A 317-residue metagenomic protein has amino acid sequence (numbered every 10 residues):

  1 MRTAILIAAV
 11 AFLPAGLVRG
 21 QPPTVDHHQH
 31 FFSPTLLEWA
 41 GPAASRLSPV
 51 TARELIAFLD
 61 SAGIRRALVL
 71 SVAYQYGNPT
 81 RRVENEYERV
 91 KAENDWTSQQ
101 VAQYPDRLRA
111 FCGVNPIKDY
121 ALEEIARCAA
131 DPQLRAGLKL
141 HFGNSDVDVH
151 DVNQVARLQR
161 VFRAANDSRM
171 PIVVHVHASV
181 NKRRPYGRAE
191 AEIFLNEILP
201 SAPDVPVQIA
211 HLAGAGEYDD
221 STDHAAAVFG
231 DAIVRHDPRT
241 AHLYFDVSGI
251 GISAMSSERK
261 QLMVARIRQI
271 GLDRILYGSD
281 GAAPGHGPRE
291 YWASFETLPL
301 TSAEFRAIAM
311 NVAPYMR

Functional and structural regions predicted by a protein language model:
R2-T3, L13, R19-H27, T35-R66 (+2 more regions): Mid-to-C-terminal alpha-helical segments outside catalytic/metal-binding sites
T24-H27, V69-L70, F111-C112, K139 (+3 more regions): Active-site neighborhood of phospho(di)ester-bond hydrolases with catalytic His/Asp-centered motifs
H28, L59, T97, A165 (+3 more regions): Conserved, mostly hydrophobic/aromatic
F31-V50, G77-Y87, V149, I252 (+1 more regions): Acidic/histidine-rich helix-loop elements that form or flank divalent-metal/phosphate-binding sites at the catalytic
F32-P34, Y74-G77, P116-Y120, N144-V147 (+4 more regions): Active-site environment of divalent metal-dependent phosphoester hydrolases
G41-P42, R46-S48, R53-R82, R107-N115 (+2 more regions): Divalent metal-dependent hydrolysis catalytic cores, especially in the metallo-beta-lactamase
T80-Y186, G249: Active-site gating/metal-coordination segments in enzymes
R135, H150-L276: Catalytic pocket-lining loop regions of alpha/beta-barrel enzymes, especially the amidohydrolase/enolase/GH5 lineages
